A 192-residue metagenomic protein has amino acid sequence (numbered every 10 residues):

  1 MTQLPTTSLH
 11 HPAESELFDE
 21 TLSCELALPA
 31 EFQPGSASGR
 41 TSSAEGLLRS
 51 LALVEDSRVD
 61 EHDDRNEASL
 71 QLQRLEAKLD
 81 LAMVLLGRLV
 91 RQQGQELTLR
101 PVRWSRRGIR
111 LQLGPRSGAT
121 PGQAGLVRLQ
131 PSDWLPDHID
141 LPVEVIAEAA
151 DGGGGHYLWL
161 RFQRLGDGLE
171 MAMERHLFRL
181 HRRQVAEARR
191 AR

Functional and structural regions predicted by a protein language model:
M1-R192: Structured alpha-helical
